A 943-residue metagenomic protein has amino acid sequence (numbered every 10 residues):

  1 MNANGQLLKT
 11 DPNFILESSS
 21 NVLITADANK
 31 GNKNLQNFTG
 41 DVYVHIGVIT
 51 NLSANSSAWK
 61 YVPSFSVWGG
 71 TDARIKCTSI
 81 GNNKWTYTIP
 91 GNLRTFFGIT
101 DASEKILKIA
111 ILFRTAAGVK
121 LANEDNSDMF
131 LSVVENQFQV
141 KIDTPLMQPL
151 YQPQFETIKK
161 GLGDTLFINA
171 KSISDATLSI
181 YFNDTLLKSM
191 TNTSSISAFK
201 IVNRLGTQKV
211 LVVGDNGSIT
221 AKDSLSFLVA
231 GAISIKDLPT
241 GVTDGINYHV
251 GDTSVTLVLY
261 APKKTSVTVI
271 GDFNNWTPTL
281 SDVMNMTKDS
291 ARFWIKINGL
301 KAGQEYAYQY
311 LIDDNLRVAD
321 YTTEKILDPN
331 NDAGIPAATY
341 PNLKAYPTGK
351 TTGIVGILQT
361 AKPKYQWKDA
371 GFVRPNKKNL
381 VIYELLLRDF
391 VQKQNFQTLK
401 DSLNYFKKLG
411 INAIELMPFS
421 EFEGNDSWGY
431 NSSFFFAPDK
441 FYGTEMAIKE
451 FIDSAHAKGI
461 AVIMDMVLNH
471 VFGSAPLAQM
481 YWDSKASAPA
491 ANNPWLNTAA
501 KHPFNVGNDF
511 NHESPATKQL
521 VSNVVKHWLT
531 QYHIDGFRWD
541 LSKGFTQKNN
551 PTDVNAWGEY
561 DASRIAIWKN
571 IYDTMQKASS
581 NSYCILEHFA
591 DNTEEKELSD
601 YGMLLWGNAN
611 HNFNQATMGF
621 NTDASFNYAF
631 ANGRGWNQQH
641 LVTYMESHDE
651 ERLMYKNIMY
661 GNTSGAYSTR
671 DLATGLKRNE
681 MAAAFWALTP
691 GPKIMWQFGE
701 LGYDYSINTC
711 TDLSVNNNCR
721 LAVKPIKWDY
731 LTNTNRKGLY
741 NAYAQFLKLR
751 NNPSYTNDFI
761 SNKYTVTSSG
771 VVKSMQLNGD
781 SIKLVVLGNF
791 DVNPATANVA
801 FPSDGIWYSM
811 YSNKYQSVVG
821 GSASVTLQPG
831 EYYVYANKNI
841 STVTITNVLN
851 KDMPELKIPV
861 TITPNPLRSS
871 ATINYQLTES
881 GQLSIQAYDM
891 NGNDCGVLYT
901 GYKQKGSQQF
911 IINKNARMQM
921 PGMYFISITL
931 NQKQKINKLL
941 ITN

Functional and structural regions predicted by a protein language model:
N4-E17, V133-K160, K851-P866: Short, compositionally biased P/S/T/A/G/V-rich stretches that sit at domain boundaries
G5, I326-A333, A338-L343, P347 (+3 more regions): Substrate-binding/active-site clefts of carbohydrate-active enzymes
N13, N247-D252, L849-L877, Y888-C895 (+3 more regions): Surface-exposed, proline-anchored Ser/Thr-rich loop/turn motifs
D41-A102, G118-D125, K188-N192, G251 (+2 more regions): Aromatic-rich carbohydrate-binding modules that target alpha-glucans
L228-V267, A319-N379: Basic K/R-rich, polyanion-interacting modules in nucleoproteins and related proteins
S420, W428-Y430, L541-M645, E650 (+5 more regions): Active-site-proximal helices and loops of the catalytic beta/alpha 8
G820-I845: C-terminal beta-strand-rich structural cap/linker in extracellular carbohydrate-active enzymes
Y899-Q932: Short, surface-exposed loop/turn motifs with a glycine/proline- and acidic-biased composition
